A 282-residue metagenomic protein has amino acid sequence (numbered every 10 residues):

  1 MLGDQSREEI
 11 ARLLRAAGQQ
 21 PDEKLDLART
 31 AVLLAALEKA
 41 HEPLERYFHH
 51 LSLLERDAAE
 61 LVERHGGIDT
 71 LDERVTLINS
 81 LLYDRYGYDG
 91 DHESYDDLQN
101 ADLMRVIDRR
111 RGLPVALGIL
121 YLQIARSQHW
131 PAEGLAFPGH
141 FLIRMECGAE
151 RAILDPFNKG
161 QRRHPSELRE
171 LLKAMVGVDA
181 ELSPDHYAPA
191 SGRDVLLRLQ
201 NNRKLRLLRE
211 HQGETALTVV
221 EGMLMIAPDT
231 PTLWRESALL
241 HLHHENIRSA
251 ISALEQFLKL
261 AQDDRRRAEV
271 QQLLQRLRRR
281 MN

Functional and structural regions predicted by a protein language model:
M1-N282: A structural boundary/capping signal
